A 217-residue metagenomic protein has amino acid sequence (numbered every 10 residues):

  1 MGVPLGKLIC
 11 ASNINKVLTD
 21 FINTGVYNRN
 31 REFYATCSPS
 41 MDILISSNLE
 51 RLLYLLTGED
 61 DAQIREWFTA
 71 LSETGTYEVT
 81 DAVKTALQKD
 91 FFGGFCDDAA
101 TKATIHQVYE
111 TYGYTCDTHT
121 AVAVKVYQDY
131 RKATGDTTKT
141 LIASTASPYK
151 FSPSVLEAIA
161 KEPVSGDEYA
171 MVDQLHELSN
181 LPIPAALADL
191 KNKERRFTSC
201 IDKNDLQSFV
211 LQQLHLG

Functional and structural regions predicted by a protein language model:
M1-G217: PLP-dependent amino-acid enzyme catalytic core
